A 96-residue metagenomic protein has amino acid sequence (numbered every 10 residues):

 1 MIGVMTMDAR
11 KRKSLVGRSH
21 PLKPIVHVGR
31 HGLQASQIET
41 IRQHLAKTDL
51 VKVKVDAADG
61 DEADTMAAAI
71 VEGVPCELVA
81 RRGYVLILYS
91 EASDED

Functional and structural regions predicted by a protein language model:
M1-D96: Positively charged, polar, low-complexity stretches
